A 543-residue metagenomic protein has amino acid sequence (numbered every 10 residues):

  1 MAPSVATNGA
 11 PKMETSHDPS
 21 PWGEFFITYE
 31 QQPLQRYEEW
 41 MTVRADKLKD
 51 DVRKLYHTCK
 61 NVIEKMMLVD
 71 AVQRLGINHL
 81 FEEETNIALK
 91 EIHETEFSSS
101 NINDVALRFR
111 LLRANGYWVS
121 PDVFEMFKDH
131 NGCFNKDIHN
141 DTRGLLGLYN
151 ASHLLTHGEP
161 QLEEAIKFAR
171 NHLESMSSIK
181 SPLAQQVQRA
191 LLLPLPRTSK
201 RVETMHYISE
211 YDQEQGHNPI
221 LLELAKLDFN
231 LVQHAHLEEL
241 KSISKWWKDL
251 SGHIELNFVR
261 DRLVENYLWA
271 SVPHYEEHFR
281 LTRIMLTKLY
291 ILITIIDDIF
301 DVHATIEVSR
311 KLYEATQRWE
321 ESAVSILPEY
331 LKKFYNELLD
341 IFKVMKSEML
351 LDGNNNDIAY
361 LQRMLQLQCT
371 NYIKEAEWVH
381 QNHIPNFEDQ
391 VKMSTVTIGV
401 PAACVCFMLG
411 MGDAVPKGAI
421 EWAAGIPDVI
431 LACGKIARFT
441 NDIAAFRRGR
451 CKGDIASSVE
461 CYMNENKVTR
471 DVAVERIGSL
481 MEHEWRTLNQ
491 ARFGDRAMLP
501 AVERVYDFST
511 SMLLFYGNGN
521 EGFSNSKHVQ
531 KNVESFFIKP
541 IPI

Functional and structural regions predicted by a protein language model:
M1-I543: Terpene synthase/cyclase
